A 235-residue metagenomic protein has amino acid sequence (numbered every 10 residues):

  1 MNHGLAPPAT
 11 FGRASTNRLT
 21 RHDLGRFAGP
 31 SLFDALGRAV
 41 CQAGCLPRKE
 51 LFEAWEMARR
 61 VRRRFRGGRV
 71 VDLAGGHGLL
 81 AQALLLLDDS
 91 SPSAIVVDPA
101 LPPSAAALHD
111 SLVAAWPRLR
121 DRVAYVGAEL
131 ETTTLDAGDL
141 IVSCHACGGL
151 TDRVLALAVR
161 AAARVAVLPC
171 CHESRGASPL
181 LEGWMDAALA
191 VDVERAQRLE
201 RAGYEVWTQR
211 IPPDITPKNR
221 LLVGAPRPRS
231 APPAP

Functional and structural regions predicted by a protein language model:
M1-P235: Class I S-adenosyl-L-methionine
